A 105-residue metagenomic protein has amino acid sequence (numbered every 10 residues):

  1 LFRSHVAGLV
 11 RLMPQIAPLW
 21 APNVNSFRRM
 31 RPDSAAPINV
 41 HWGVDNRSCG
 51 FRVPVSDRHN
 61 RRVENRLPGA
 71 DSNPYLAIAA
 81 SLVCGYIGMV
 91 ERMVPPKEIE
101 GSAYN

Functional and structural regions predicted by a protein language model:
V6-A7, R11: Phosphate/diphosphate-binding loops
M13-N105: C-terminal catalytic subdomain
